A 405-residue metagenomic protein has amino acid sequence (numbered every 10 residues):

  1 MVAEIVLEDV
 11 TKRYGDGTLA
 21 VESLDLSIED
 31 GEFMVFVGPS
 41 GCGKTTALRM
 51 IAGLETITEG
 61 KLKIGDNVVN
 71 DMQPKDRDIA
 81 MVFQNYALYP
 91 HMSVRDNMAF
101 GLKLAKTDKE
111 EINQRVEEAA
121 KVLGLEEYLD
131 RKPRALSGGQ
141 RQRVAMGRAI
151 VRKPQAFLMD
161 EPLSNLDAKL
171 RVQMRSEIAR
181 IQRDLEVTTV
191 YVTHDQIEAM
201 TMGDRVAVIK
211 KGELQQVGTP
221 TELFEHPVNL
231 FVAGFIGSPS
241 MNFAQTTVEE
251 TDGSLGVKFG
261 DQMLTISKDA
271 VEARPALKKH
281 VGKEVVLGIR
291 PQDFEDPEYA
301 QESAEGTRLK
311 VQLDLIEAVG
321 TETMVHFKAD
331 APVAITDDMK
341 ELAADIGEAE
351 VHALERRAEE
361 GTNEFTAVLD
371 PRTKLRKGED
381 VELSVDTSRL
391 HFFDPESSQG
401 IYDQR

Functional and structural regions predicted by a protein language model:
L24-V35: Pre-Walker A (P-loop) beta-loop-beta motif of ABC nucleotide-binding domains
V37-P39: The feature captures the beta-strand-to-loop junction immediately N-terminal to the Walker
A52: Helix-to-loop junction immediately C-terminal to a conserved catalytic motif
T58-K61, E111, K211, L390: Conserved coupling/switch loops of ABC nucleotide-binding domains, chiefly the family-specific signature
K61-K63, N67-V68, E213: ATP-binding/catalytic-site motifs of ATP-hydrolyzing domains
P74-I236: ABC ATPase nucleotide-binding domains
T251-R405: Non-catalytic connector elements of ABC transporters
